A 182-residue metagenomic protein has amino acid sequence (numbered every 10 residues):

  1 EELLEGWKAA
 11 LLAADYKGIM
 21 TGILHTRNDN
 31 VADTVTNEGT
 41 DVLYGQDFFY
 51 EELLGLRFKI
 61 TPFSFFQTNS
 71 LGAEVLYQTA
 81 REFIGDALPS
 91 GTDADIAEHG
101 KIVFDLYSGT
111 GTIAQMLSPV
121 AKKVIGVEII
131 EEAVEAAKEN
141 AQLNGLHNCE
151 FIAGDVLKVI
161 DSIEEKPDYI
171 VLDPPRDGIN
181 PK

Functional and structural regions predicted by a protein language model:
E2-K182: Rossmann-like S-adenosyl-L-methionine
